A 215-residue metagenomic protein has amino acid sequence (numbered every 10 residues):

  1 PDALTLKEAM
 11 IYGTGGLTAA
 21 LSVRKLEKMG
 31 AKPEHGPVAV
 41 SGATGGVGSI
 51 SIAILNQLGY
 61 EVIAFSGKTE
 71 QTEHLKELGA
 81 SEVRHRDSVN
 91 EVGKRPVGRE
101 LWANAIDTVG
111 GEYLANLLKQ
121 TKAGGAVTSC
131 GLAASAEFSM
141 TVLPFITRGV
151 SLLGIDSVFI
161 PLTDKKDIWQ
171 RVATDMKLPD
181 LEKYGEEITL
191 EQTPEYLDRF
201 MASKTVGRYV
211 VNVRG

Functional and structural regions predicted by a protein language model:
P1-K7: Phosphate/diphosphate ligand-binding glycine-rich loop within oxidoreductases
M10-R86: Mid-domain Rossmann-like dinucleotide-binding core that forms the NAD(H)/NADP(H) cofactor-binding site
I52-A53, E73, A115-L118, L143 (+1 more regions): Alpha-helical segments flanking ligand/cofactor-binding loops in enzyme cores
A80, L101-A103, F145: Local beta-strand N-terminus motif with an aromatic residue
V89-E100: Short amphipathic alpha-helix with an adjacent loop that forms part of the alpha/beta core around
A103-I106, T128: N-terminal Rossmann-like NAD(P) cofactor-binding module of classical short-chain dehydrogenase/reductase
E112-L178, V213-R214: Glycine-rich phosphate-binding loop and adjacent beta-alpha segment of Rossmann(oid) nucleotide-cofactor-binding
T163-G215: C-terminal hydrophobic helical "lid"/dimerization subdomain of Rossmann-like NAD(P)H-dependent oxidoreductases
